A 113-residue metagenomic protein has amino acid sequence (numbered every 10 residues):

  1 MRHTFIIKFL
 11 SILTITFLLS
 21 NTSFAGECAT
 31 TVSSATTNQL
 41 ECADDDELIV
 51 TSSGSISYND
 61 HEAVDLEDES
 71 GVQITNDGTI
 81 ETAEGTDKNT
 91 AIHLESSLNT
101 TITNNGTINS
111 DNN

Functional and structural regions predicted by a protein language model:
M1-I6: N-terminal secretory signal peptides that target proteins for export/translocation
K8-S20: Bacterial N-terminal signal peptides
S20, T36-T37: Short, low-complexity N-terminal tether/leader segments at secretion or assembly junctions of large, surface-exposed
F24-S34, E47-D60, Q73-K88, T100-N113: Beta-strand-rich solenoid/repeat architectures in extracellular/passenger domains of polysaccharide-targeting enzymes
N38-E41, V64-D68, T82, A91-S96: Tandem-repeat/low-complexity and Cys-motif detector
